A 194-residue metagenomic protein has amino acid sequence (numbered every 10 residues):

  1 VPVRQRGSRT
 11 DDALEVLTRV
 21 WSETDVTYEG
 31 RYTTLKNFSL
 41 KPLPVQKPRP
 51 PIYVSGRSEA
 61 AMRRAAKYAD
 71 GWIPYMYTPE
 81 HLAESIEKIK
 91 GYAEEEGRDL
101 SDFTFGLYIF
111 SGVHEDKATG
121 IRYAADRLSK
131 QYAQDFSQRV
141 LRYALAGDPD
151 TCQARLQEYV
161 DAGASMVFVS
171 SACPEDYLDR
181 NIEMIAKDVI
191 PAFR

Functional and structural regions predicted by a protein language model:
V1-R194: Active-site-adjacent structural elements that line small-molecule/cofactor binding pockets in enzymes
